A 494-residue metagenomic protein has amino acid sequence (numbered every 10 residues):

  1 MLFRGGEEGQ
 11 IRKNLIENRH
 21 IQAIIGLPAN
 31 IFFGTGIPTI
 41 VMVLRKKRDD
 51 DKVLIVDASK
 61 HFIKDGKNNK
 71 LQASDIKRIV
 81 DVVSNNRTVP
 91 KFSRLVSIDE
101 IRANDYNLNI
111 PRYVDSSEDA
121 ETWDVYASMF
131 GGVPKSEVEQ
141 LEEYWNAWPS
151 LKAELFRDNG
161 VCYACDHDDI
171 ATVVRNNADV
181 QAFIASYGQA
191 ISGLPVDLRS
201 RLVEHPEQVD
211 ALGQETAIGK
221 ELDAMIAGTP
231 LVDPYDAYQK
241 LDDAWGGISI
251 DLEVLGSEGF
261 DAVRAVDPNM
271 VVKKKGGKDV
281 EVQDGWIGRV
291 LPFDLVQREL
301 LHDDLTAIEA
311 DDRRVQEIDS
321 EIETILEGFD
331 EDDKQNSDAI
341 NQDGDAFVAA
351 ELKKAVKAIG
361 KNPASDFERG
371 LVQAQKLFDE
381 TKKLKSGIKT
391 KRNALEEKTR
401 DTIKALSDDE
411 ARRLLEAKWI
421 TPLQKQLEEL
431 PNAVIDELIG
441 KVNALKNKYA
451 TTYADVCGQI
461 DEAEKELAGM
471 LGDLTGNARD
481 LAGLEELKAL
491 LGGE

Functional and structural regions predicted by a protein language model:
M1-W286, R314-E317, E327-D330, K334-E494: A conserved structural/catalytic subdomain of Rossmann-like adenosyl-cofactor enzymes
G288-R289, L295-V296: Extended alpha-helical interaction scaffolds
Q297-V315, F378: Short, charge/polar-rich alpha-helical segments
